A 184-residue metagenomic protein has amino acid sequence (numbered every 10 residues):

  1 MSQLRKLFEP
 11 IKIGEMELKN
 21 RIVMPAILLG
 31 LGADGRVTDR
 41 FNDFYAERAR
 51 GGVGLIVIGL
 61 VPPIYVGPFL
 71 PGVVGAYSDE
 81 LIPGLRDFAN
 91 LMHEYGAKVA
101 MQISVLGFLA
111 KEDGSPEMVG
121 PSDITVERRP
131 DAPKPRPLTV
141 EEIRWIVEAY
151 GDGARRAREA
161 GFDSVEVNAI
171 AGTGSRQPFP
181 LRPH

Functional and structural regions predicted by a protein language model:
M1-H184: Flavin-dependent oxidoreductase catalytic cores
